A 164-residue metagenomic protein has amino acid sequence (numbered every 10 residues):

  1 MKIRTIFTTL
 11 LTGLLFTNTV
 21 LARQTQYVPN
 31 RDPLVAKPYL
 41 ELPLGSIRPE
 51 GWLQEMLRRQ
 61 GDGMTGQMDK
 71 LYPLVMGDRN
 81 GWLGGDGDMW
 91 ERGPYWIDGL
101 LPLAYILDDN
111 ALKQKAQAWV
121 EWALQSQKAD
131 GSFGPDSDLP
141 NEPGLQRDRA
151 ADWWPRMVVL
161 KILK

Functional and structural regions predicted by a protein language model:
M1-T5: Positively charged n-region of N-terminal signal peptides that target proteins for export
T8-N18: Bacterial N-terminal signal peptides
N18-A22, I162-K164: Short, intrinsically disordered, charge-balanced linker/junction segments flanking boundaries in proteins
A22-R92, K113-S137: Low-complexity, Ser/Thr/Pro/Gly-enriched N-terminal "stalk/linker" regions
G87-Y105, A150-K164: Well-ordered alpha-helical segments within folded domains of soluble proteins
L100, A104-L107, V120-L124: C-terminal transcriptional activation/regulatory domains of eukaryotic transcription factors
I106-A118, A151: Aromatic- and glycine-enriched glycan-recognition loops and surfaces that form the carbohydrate-binding subsites
S126-K164: Acidic/aromatic-lined carbohydrate-recognition and catalytic surfaces of CAZymes acting on diverse glycans
